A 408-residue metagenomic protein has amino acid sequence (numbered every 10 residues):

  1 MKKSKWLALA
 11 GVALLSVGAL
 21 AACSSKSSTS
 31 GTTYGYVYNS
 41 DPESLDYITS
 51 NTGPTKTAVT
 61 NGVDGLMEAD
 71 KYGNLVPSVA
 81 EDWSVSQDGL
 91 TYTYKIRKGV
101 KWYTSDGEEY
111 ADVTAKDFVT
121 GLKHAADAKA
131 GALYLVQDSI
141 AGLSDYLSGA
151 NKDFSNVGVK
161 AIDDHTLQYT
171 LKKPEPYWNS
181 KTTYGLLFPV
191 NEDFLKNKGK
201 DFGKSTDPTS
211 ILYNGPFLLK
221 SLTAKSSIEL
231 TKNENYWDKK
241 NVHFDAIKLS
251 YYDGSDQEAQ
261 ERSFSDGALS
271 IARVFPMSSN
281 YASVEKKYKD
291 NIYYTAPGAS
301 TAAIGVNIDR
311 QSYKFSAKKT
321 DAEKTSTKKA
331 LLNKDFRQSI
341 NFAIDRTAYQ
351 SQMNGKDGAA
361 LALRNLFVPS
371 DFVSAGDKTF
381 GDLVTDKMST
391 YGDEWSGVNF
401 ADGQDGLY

Functional and structural regions predicted by a protein language model:
K3-S4, K71, K98-G107, A111-A128 (+2 more regions): Extracytoplasmic/periplasmic ligand-capture domains
W6-L14: Sec-dependent N-terminal signal peptides
G18-A22: C-terminal motif of bacterial Sec signal peptides marking the signal peptidase cleavage site
S24-K26: Bacterial signal peptide processing site
V37-Q87, L212: N-terminal lobe/hinge region of extracytoplasmic solute-binding protein
Y72-K101, V136-D193: Surface-exposed ligand-recognition segments of extracellular binding domains, strongest in the long/variable loop
K152-F154, H165, L171-K248, A259: Gly/Pro-rich hinge or "lid" segments in bacterial periplasmic/extracellular proteins
E192-G199, N354-T379: Mature extracytoplasmic/periplasmic domains
